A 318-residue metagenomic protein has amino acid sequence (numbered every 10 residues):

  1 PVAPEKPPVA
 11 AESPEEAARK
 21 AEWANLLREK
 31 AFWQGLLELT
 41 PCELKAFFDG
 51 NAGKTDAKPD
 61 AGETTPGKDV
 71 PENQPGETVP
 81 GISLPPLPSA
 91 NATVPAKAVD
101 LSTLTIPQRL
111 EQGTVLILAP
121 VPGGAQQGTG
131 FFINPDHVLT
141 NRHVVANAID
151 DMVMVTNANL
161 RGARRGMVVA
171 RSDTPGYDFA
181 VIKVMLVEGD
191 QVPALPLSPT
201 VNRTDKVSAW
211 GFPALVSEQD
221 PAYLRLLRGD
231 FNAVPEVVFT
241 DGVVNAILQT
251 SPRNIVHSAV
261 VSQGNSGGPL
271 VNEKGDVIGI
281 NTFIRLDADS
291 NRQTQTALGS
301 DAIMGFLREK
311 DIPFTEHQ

Functional and structural regions predicted by a protein language model:
K6, A10-A11, A21-A24, R28-Q127: Protease-domain processing segments flanking chymotrypsin-fold serine proteases, especially trypsin-like
L101-T103, Q112-P135, G162-M167, G267 (+1 more regions): A conserved glycine-rich beta-strand in the N-terminal activation segment of trypsin-fold
L116, L139, S208, V271 (+1 more regions): Hydrophobic beta-strand signal
Q127, N134-P135, L139-Y177, L186-V187 (+3 more regions): Catalytic-histidine neighborhood of serine endopeptidases, predominantly the chymotrypsin-like S1/PA family
F131, V260-N281: Catalytic nucleophile loop of clan PA
V144-N147, Q191-I255, V261-S262, F283-Q293: Flexible, gly/ser-rich surface segments that form the specificity/activation loops bordering the active-site cleft
G176-K183, P252-A259: Short, solvent-exposed secondary-structure boundary/capping segments
V271-Q318: C-terminal subregion of chymotrypsin/trypsin-like serine protease catalytic domains
